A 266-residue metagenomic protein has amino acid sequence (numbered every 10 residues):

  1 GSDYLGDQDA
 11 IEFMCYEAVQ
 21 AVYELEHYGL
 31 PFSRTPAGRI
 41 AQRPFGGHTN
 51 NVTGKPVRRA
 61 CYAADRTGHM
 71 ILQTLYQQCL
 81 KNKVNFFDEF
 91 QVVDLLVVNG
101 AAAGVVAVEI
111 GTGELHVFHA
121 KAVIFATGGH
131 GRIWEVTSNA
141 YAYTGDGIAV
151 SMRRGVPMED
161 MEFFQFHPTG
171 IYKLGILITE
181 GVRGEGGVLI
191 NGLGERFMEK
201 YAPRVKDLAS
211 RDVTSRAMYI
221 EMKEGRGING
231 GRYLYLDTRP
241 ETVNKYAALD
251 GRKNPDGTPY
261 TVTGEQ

Functional and structural regions predicted by a protein language model:
G1-M14: Glycine-rich active-site loop/strand segments that organize a redox cofactor
A18-F32, G147, R153-R154: Hydrophobic or amphipathic alpha-helical targeting/insertion segments
E26-E114, H119-K121, A126, H167-Y172 (+2 more regions): Conserved redox-cofactor binding core of oxidoreductases
G113, H130-R132, Q165, T242: Glycine-rich nucleotide phosphate-binding loop and flanking beta-alpha elements of Rossmann-like dinucleotide-binding
V123, Y143-V150: Extended, hydrophobic alpha-helical segments in both membrane/secreted and soluble proteins
F125-N139: Flavin (primarily FAD) binding-site architecture
V150, V156-Q266: An anion/pyrophosphate-binding glycine-rich loop and adjacent beta-alpha core in soluble alpha-beta enzymes
